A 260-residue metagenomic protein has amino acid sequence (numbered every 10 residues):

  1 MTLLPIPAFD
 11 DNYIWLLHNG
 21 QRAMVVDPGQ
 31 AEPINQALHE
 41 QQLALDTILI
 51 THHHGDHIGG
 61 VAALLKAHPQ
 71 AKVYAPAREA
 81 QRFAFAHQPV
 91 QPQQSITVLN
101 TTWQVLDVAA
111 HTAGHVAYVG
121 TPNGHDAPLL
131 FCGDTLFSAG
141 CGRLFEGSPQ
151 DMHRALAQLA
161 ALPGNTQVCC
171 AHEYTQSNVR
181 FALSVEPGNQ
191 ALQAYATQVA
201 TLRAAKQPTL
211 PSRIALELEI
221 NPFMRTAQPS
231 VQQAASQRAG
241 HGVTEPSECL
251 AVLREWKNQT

Functional and structural regions predicted by a protein language model:
M1-V25, G29-Q41, A63, H68-Q70 (+1 more regions): Zn-dependent metallo-beta-lactamase
L17, D27, H52, L64 (+5 more regions): Divalent metal-coordination and catalytic microenvironments
A23, Q30-D107, T121, D126-P128 (+2 more regions): Active-site HxH/HxHxD metal-binding segment of metal-dependent hydrolases
Y74-P76, G133, A171: Generic beta-sheet signal
Q81-A84, A139-F145, N178: A short acidic, helix-capping loop that chelates divalent metal ions and anchors anionic groups
V98-D107, T112-Q150: Ligand/cofactor pocket segment of small-molecule handling proteins
G140-T166: Active-site-adjacent loop/tail segments of enzyme domains
A157-Q167, Q176-T260: Accessory terminal helices/loops
